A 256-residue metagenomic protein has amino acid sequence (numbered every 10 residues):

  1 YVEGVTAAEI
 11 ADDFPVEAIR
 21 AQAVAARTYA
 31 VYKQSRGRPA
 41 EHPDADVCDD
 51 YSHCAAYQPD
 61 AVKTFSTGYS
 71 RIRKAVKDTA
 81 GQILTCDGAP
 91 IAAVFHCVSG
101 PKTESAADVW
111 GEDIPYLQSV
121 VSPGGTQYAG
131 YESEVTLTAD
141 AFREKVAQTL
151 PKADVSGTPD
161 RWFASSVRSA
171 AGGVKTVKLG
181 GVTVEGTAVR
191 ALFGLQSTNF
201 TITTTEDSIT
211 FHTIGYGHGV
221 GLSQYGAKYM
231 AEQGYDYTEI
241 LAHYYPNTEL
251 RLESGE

Functional and structural regions predicted by a protein language model:
Y1-E256: Conserved, single-site charged/polar hotspot
